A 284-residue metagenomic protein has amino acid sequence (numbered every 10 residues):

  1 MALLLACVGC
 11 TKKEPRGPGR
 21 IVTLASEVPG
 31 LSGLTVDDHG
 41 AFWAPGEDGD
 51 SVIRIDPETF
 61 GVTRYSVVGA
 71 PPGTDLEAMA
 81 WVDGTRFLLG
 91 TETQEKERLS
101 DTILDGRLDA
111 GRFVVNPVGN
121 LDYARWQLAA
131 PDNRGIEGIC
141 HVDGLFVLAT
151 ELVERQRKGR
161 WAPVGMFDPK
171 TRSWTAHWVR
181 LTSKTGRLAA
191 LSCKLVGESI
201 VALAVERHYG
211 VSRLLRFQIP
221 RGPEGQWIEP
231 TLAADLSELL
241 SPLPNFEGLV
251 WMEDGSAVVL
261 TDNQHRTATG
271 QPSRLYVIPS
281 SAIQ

Functional and structural regions predicted by a protein language model:
M1-A6: Bacterial N-terminal signal peptides
C10-Q284: Sequence/structural signature of beta-propeller domains
